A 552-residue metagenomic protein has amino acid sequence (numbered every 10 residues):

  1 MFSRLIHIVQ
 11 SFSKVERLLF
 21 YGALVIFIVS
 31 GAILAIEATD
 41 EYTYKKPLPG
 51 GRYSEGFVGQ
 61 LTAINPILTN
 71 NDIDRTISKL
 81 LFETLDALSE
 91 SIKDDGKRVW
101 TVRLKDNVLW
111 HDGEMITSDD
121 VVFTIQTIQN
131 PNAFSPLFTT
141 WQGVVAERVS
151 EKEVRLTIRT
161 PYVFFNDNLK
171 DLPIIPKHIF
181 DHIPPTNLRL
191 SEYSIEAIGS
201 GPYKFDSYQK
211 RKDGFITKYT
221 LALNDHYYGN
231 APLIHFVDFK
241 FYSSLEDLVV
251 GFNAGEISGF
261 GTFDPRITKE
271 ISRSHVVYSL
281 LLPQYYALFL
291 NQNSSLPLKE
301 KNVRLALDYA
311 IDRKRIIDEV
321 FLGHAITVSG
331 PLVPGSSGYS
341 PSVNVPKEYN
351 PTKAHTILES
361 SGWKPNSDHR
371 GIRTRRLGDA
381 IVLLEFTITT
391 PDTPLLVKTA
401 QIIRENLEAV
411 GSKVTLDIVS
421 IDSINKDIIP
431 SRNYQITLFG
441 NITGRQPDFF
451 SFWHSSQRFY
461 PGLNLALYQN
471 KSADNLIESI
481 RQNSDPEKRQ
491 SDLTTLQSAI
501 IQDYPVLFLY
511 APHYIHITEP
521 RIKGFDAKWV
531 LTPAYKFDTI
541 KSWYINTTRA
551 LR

Functional and structural regions predicted by a protein language model:
I26, G214-T217, K364-T443, Y514: Ligand/substrate-recognition segments at binding pockets and active sites
I33, L137-P185: Surface-exposed binding/hinge segments that line and control ligand-binding clefts or catalytic entry sites
I36, A310-N344, L395-R404, D427-R552: Detector for C-terminal structural segments
G56-L104, Q126, I198: N-terminal lobe/hinge region of extracytoplasmic solute-binding protein
S91-F134, R155-T157, G251, P297-K299: Aromatic- and charge-enriched surface segment that lines or borders ligand/interaction sites
L172-F236, E246, P351-S360, I545-R552: Gly/Pro-rich hinge or "lid" segments in bacterial periplasmic/extracellular proteins
K218-A222, K299-E405, T495, R549: Append "and occasionally in soluble cytosolic enzymes with long acidic Gly/Pro-rich linkers
N224-E270, R404, K413-T415: Ligand-site clamp/hinge motif
